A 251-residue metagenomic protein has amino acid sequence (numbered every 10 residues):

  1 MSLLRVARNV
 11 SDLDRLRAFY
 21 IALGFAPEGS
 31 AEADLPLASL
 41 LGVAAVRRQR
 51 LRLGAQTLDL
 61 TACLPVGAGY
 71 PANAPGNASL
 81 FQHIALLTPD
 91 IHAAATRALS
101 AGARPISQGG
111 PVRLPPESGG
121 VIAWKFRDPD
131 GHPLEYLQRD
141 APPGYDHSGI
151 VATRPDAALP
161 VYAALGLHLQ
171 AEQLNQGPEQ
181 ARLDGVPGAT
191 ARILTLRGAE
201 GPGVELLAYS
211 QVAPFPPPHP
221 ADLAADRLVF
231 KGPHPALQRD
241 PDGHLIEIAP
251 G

Functional and structural regions predicted by a protein language model:
S2-S11, A45-A62, Y70-A98, V121-R127 (+3 more regions): Vicinal oxygen chelate
R8-Q56, A93, S100, R113-G119 (+1 more regions): Core segments of cupin and vicinal oxygen chelate
A62-P65, G251: Conserved donor-binding loop and adjoining core beta-sheet/short helix segment in diverse acyl/aminoacyl transferases
V66-G67, V112-L114, A213: Short coil/turn segments at the loop-to-beta-strand junctions that recur within blades of beta-propeller repeat folds
T88-Q138: Extended, hydrophobic interaction surfaces within ordered domains
Y136-A141, I248-G251: Short beta->alpha transition motifs characteristic of CBS
